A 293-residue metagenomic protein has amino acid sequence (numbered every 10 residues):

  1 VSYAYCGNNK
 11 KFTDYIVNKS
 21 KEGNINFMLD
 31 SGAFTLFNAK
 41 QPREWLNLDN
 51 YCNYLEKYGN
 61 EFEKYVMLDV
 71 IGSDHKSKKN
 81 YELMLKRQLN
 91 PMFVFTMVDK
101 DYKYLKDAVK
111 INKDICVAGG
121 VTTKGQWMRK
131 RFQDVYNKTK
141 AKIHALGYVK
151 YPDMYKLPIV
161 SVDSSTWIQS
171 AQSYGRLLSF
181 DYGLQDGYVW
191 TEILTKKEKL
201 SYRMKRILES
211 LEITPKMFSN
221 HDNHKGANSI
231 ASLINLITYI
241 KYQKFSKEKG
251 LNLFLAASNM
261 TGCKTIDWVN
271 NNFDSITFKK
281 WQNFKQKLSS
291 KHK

Functional and structural regions predicted by a protein language model:
V1-L85, L178, L194-A227, Y239-G250 (+1 more regions): Non-catalytic, usually N-terminal nucleic-acid engagement modules in DNA/RNA processing proteins
K11-N18, K79-L83, K103-A108, R131-V135 (+1 more regions): A short acidic, amphipathic alpha-helical/loop segment
E56, Y155-P158: Non-catalytic positions within long, well-ordered alpha-helices that form the structural scaffold/packing of enzyme
I71, N90-L146, K150, I159 (+1 more regions): Glycine/Thr-rich beta-alpha phosphate-binding loop at enzyme active sites
D153, S170-S173, C263-I266: Short active-site-adjacent structural elements
